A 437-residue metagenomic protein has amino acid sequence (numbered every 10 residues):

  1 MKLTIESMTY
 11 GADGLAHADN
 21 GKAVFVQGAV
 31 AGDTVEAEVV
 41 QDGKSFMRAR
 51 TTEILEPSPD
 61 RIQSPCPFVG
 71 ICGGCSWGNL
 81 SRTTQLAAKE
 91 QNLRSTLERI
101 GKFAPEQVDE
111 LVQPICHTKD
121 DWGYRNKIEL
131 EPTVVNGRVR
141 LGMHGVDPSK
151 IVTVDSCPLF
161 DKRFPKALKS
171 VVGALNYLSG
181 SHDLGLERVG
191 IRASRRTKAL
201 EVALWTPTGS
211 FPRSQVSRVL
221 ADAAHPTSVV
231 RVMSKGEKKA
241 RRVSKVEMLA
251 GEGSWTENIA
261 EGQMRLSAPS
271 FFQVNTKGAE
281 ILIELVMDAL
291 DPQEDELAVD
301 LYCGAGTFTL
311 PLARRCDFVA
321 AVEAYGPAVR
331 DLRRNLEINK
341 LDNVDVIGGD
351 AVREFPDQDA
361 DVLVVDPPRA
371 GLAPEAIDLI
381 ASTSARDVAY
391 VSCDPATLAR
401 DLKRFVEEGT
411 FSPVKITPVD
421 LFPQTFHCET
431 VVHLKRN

Functional and structural regions predicted by a protein language model:
M1-F68, E98, P148, D345-I347 (+1 more regions): Terminal RNA-binding accessory module
Y10, F211-N437: Rossmann-like S-adenosyl-L-methionine
E36-E38, E129, V299: Hydrophobic beta-strand signal
E38-D42, E131-V135, R192-R196, K435-N437: Short beta-strand micro-motifs enriched in acidic
T52-S64, G70-L184, R196: Extended interfacial segments that mediate partner engagement and assembly in macromolecular machines
Q113-D120, E187-R192, T417-F422: Short, solvent-exposed loop/turn elements at beta->coil junctions and helix N-caps that rim active or binding pockets
N126, L200, D295-E296: Nucleotide donor/acceptor-binding cores
G190-S194, K198-S210: Carbohydrate-binding surface patches
